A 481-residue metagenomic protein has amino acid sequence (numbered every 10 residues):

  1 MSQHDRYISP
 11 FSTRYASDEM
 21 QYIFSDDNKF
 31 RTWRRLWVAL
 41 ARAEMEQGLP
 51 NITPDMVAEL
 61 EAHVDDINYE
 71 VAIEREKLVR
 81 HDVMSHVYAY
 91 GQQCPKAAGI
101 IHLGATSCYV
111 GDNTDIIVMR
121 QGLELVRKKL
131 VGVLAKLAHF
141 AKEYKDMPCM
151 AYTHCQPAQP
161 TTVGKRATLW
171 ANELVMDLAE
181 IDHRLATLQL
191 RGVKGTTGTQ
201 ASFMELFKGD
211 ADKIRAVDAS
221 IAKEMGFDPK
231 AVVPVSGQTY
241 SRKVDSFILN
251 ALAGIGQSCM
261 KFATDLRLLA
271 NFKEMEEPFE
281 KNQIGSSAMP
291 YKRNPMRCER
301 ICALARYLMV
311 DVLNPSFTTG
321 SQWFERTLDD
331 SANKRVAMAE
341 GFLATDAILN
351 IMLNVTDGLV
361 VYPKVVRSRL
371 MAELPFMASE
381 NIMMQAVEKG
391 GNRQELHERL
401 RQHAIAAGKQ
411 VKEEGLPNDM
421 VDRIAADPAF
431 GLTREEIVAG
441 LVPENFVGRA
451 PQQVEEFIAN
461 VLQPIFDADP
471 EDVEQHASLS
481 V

Functional and structural regions predicted by a protein language model:
S2-A201, F207-A222, G285-S286, M296-R300 (+3 more regions): A helix-coil-helix interface module used to build multimeric assemblies and to scaffold catalytic/cofactor sites
Q21-S25, V71-I73, Q283-A303, E325-E340 (+4 more regions): Short beta-alpha connecting loops at secondary-structure transitions that line or flank enzyme active sites
L40-A43, V126, L130-V133, L137-F140 (+14 more regions): Amphipathic alpha-helices that form helix-helix packing interfaces
K142-G164, E276-K292, E325-A332, D357-M377: Glycine-rich cofactor-pocket loops
A211-R242: Active-site-adjacent "gating/activation" loops or surface patches in catalytic cores
S241-E274, Q283-A344: A conserved active-site cap/scaffold subdomain adjacent to cofactor or substrate pockets
E276, R399-A406: Active/binding-pocket-proximal capping segment
Y307-R393, R399: Long, amphipathic alpha-helical stalk/connector segments used for oligomerization, subunit docking, or mechanical
